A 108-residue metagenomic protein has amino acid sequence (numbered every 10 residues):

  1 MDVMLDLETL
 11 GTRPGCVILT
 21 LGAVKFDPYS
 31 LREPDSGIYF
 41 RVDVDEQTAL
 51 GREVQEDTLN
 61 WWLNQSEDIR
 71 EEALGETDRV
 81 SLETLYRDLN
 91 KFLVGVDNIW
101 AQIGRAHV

Functional and structural regions predicted by a protein language model:
M1-V3, D97-N98: The start of beta-strands in P-loop NTPase/AAA+ ATPase cores
D2-L10: Two-metal-ion RNase H-like nuclease active-site motif
L10-A101: Conserved non-catalytic scaffold segment of RNase H-like nuclease domains
A106-V108: Conserved small/polar residues in nucleotide/adenosyl-binding loops
